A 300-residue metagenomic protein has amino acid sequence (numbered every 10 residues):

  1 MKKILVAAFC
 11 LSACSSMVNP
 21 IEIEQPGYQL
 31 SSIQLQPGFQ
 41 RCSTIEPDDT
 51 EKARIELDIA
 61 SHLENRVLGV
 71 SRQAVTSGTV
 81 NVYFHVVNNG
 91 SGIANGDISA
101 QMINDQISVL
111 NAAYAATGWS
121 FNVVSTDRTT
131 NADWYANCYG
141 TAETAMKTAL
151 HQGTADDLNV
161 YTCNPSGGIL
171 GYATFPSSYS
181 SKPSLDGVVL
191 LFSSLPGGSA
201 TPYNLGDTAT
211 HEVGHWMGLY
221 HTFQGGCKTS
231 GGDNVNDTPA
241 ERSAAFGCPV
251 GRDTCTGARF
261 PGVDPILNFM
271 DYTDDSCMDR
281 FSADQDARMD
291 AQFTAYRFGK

Functional and structural regions predicted by a protein language model:
I4-S12: Sec-dependent N-terminal signal peptides
C14-M17: N-terminal Sec signal peptide cleavage junction
I23-L158, T162-S166, T294, G299: Propeptide-to-catalytic entry region of secreted or membrane-anchored zinc metalloproteases
E56, A60, N104-I107, N111 (+5 more regions): Extracytoplasmic/secreted envelope proteins and their assembly/folding machinery, especially bacterial periplasmic
S91-S99, G198-Y203, D274-C277: Second-shell loop/turn segments in exported
G96-I103, P202-D207, V263, S282 (+1 more regions): Solvent-exposed, acidic/flexible segments
Q101-G247, G251-R252: Metzincin-family zinc-dependent endopeptidase catalytic domain
D237-K300: Metalloprotease/metallohydrolase-associated module, dominated by Zn2+-dependent proteases
